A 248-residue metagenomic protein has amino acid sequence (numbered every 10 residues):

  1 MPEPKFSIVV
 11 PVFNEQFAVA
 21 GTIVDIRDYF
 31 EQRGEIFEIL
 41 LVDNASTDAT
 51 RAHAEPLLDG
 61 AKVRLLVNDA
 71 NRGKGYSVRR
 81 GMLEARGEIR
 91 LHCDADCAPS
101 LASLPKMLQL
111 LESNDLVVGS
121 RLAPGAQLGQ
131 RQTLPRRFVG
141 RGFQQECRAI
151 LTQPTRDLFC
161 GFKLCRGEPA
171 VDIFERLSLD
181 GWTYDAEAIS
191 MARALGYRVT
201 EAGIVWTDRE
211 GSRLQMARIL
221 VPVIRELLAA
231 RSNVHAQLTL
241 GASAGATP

Functional and structural regions predicted by a protein language model:
M1-K5, Q145, I150, R176-P248: Hydrophobic helical membrane-anchoring modules
E15-A18, S46, K74, S100: Donor nucleotide-sugar binding loop of glycosyltransferases
E15-F30: Short, well-formed alpha-helical segments that are part of the catalytic scaffolds of diverse glycosyltransferases
F17-G21, D48-L57: Acidic helix N-cap motif at the loop->helix transition within catalytic regions of sugar-transfer enzymes
I36-L40, R51-E84: Conserved donor nucleotide-binding strand/loop of the catalytic core
D43-A52, C97: A conserved acidic beta->alpha catalytic loop
N68-E84, I89, L101-W182, R209-R218 (+1 more regions): Acceptor/aglycone-binding surface of glycosyltransferases and processive sugar-polymer synthases
